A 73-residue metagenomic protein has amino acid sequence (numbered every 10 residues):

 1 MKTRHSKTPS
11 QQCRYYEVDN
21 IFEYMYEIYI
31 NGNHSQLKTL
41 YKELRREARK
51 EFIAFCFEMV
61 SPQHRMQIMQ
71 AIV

Functional and structural regions predicted by a protein language model:
M1-V73: Short amphipathic alpha-helical interaction elements located at domain edges and within/adjacent to intrinsically
